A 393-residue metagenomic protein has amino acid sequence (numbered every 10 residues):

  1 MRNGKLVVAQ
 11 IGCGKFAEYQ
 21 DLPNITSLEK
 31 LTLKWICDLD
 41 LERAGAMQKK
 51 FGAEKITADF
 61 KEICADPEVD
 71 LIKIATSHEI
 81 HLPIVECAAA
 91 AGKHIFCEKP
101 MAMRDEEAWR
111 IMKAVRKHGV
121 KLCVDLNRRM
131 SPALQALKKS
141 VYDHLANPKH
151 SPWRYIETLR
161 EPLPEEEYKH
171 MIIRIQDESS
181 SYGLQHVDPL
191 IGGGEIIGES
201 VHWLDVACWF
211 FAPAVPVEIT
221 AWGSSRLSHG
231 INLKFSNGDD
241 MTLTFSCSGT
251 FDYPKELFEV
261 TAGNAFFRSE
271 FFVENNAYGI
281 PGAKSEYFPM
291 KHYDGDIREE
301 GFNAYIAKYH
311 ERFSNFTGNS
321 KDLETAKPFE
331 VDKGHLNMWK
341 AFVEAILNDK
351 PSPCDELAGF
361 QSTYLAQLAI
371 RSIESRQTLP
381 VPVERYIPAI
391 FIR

Functional and structural regions predicted by a protein language model:
M1-F51: N-terminal Rossmann-like dinucleotide-binding module
N3, V120, E166-H170, R371-R393: C-terminal capping/lid region of NAD(P)-dependent oxidoreductase domains
K15, R128-W222, R376: Predominantly a Rossmann-like dinucleotide-binding segment in NAD(P)-dependent oxidoreductases
A17, F96-C97, L122-V124, S269: Hydrophobic residues in well-ordered beta-strands that form the structural core
F51-A114: Beta-loop-alpha module in the N-terminal Rossmann-like domain of NAD(P)-dependent dehydrogenases, especially those
N127, A262-C354, L379, E384 (+1 more regions): C-terminal glycine/acidic-rich active-site capping loop/insertion
I231-G238, V260-A262: Active-site beta-strand termini and strand-to-loop segments that position acidic
